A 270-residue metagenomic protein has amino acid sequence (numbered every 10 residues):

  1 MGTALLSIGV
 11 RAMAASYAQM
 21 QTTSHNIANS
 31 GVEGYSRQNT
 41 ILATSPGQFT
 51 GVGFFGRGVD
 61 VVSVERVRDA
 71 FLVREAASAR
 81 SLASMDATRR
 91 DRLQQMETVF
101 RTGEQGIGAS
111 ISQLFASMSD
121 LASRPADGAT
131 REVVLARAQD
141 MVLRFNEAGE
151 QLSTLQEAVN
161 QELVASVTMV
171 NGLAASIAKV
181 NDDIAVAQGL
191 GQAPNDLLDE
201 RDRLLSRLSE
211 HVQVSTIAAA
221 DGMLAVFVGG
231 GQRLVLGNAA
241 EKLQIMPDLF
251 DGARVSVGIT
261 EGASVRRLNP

Functional and structural regions predicted by a protein language model:
G2-V10, Y17, T22-L82, T88 (+2 more regions): Phosphate-proximal small/polar/acidic motifs at interfaces that engage nucleotide phosphates, polyphosphates
L6-G31, E75-R124, T130-I184, P194-V212: Amphipathic, non-membrane alpha-helical segments that mediate helix-helix packing for oligomeric assemblies
D69, A126-D127: Intrinsic-disorder/low-complexity, polar/charged segments
